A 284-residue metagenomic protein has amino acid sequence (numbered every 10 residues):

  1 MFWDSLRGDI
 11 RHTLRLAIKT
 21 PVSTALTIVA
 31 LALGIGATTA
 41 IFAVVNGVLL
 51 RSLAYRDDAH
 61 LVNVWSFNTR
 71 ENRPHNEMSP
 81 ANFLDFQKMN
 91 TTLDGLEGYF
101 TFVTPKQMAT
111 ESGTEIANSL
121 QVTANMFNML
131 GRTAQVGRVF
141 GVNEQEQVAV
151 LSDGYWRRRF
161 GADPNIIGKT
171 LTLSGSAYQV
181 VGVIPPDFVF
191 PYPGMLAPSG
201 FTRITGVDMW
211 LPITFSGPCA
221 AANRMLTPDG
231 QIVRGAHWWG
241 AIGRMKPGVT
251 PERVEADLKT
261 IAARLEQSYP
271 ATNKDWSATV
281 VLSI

Functional and structural regions predicted by a protein language model:
M1-L26, Y55, T69, R73 (+4 more regions): Membrane-helix entry/capping segments
G8, H12, K19, A43 (+5 more regions): Generic recognition of well-ordered alpha-helical segments within structured catalytic/regulatory domains
V22, T91-G95, N165, G248: Glycine-centered tight turns that cap/initiate beta-strands
L26-G34: Alpha-helical transmembrane segments of integral membrane proteins
L33-V62, F67: Alpha-helical transmembrane segments
L53-V103, H237-I242, D257, V281: Membrane-proximal extracellular/periplasmic loop immediately following the first transmembrane helix
N63-S66, A81-G141, D153: Short amphipathic beta-strand/extended segments in non-transmembrane regions
T104-K106, N118-V139, Q147-I284: Mid-to-C-terminal secondary-structure elements that act as membrane-proximal/extracytoplasmic interface segments
